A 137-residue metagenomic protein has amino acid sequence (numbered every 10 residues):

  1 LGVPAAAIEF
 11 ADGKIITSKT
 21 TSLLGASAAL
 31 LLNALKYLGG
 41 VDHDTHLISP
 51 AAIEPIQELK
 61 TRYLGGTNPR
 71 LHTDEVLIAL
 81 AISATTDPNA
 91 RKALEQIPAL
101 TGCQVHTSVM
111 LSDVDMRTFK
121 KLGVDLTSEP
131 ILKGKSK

Functional and structural regions predicted by a protein language model:
L1-N68: Conserved mixed alpha/beta catalytic, RNA-binding, or beta-rich assembly cores of soluble enzyme, regulatory
H43-H46, P50-K137: C-terminal binding/interaction regions
